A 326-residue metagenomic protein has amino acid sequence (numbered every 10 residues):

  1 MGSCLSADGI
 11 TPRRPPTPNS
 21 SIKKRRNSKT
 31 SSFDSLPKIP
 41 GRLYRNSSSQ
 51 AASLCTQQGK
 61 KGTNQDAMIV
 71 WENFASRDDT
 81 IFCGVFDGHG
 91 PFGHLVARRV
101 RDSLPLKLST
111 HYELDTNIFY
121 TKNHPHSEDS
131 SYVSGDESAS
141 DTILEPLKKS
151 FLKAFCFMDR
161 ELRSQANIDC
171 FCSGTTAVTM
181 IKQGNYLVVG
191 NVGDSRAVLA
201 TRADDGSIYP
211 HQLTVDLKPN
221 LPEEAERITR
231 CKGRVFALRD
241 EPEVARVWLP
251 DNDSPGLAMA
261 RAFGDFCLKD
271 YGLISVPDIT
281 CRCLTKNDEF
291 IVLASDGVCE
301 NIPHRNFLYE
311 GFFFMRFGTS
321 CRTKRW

Functional and structural regions predicted by a protein language model:
M1-W326: PP2C/PPM-type serine/threonine phosphatase catalytic core, specifically the conserved beta-strand-loop-alpha-helix
